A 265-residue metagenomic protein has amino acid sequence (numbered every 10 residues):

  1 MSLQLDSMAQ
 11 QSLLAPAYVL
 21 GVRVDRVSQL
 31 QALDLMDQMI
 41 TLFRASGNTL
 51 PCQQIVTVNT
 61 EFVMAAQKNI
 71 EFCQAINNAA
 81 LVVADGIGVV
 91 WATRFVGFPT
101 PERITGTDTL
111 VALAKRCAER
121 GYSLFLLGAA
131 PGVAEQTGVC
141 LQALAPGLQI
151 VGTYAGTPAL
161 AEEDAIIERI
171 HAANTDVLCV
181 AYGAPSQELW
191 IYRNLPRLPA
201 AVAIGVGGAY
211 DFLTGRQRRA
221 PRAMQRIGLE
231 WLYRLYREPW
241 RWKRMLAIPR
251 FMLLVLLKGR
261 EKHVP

Functional and structural regions predicted by a protein language model:
M1-R103, T107-D108: N-terminal nucleotide/polyanion-binding subdomain common to many enzyme families
C52, Y122, L198-A201: A short helix->loop->beta-strand "cap" motif at the edges of active sites that frequently abuts
N59-V63, Y182-Q187, A209-Y210: Short glycine-rich anion-binding loops that position phosphate/pyrophosphate groups of nucleotides and phosphorylated
Q74-N78, E188-G207: A short, gly/pro- and small-residue-rich
V90-R169, A173: Conserved beta-alpha
V90-T93, R219-P265: A transmembrane-helix-recognition feature enriched in membrane-embedded lipid enzymes and envelope glyco-/phospholipid
A155-L160, P199-R237: Short, flexible loop segments at boundaries between secondary-structure elements
I170-A184, A200: Proline-aspartate-enriched helix->loop->beta-strand connector
